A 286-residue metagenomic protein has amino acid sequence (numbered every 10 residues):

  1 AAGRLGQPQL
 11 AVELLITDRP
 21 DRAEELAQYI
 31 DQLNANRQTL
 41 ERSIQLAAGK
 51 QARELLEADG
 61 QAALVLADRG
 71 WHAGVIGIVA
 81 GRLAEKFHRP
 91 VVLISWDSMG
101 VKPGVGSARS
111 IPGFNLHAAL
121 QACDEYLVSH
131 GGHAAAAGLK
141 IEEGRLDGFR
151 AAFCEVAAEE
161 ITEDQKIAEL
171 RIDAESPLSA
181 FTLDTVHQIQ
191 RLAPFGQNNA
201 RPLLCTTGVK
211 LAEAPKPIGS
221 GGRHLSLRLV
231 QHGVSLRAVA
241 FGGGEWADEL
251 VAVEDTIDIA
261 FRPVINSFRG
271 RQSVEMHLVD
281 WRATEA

Functional and structural regions predicted by a protein language model:
A1-G144, I218: Hydrophobic helix-and-loop "lid/oligomerization" segment in the mid-to-C-terminal part of catalytic domains
L66, S226-Q231, V239, M276-V279: Short, acidic/hydrophobic/Gly-rich beta-strand patch recurrent on exposed beta strands that often constitutes part
V105, A135-T185: Internal, active-site/partner-interface "lid" segment
Q121, G233-V251: Beta-strand/loop nucleic-acid-binding surfaces
G131, I189, G208-E213, E254-I265: OB-fold and OB-like beta-barrel modules that bind single-stranded nucleic acids
R145-R150, A247, V253-A286: OB-fold single-stranded nucleic acid-binding module
P177-V230: Long, low-complexity segments enriched in small/aliphatic residues
A214-G221, F241, V264-V274: Single-stranded nucleic-acid-binding OB-fold domains
